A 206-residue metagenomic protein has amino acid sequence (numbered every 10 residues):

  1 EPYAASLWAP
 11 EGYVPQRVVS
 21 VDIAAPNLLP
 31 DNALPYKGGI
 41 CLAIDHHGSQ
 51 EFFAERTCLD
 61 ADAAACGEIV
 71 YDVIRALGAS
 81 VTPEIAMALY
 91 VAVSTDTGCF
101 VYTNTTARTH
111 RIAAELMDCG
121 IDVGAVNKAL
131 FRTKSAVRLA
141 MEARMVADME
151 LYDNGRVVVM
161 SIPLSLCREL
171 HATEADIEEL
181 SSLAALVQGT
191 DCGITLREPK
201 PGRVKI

Functional and structural regions predicted by a protein language model:
E1, V14-R17, T95-I206: Hydrophobic helix-and-loop "lid/oligomerization" segment in the mid-to-C-terminal part of catalytic domains
E1-P35: N-terminal small/polar loop signature for handling phosphorylated ligands or for N-terminal nucleophile
S6-P10, P30-A33, T57-D60, G78-S80 (+2 more regions): A generic local secondary-structure boundary/capping motif
S20, A43, C58-D60, T195: Structural signal for conserved beta-strand scaffold positions within catalytic alpha/beta enzyme cores
I23-P26, H47-S49, L164-S165, P199: Short glycine-rich anion-binding loops that position phosphate/pyrophosphate groups of nucleotides and phosphorylated
L28-D31, F53, K205: Short glycine-/acidic-enriched loop or helix-start segments at secondary-structure transitions that form or flank
K37-I40: A short helix->loop->beta-strand "cap" motif at the edges of active sites that frequently abuts
H46-I112: Short alpha-helices
